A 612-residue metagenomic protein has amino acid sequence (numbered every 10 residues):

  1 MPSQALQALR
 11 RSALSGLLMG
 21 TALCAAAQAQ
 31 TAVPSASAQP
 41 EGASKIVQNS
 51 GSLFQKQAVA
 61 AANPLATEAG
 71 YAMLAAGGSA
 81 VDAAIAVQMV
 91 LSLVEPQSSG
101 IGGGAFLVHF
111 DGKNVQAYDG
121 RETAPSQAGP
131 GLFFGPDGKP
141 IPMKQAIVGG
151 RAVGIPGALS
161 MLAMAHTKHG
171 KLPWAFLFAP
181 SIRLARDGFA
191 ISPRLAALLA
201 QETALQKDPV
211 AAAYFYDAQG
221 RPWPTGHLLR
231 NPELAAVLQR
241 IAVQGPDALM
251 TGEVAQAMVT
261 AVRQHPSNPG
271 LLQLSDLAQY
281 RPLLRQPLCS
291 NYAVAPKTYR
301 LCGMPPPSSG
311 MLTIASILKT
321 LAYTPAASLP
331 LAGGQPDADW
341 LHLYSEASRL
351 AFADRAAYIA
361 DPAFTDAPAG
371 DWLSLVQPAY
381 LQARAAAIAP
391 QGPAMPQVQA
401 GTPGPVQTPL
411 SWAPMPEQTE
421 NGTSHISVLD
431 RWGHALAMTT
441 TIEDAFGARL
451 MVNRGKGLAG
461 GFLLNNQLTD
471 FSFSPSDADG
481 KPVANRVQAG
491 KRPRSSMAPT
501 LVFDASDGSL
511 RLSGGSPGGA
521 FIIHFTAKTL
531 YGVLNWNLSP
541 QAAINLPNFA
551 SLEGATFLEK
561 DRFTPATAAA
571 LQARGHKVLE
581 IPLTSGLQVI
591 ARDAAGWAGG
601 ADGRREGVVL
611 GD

Functional and structural regions predicted by a protein language model:
P2-G16: Bacterial N-terminal signal peptides that target proteins for export
Q30-E68, A72, G78-R300, P305: Noncatalytic scaffold domains of N-terminal-nucleophile
M73-L74, S160-K168, Q244-T251, K319-A322 (+1 more regions): Alpha-helical support elements that line or immediately flank enzyme active sites and cofactor-binding pockets
L93-G100, G104-F110, N114-A117, N268-Q273 (+3 more regions): Active-site rim segments in enzyme catalytic domains, especially the processed small/beta chain of N-terminal
L284, E420-T423, S495-M497: Short, small/polar residue-rich loop motifs at catalytic or cofactor-binding pockets
L301-M311, T423-S427, A437-L450, G455 (+1 more regions): Glycine-rich phosphate/pyrophosphate-binding beta-alpha loops
Y323-T441: Internal maturation/activation junctions in enzymes
S474, G490-R492, T526, N535-P582: Extended C-terminal subregions enriched in glycine
